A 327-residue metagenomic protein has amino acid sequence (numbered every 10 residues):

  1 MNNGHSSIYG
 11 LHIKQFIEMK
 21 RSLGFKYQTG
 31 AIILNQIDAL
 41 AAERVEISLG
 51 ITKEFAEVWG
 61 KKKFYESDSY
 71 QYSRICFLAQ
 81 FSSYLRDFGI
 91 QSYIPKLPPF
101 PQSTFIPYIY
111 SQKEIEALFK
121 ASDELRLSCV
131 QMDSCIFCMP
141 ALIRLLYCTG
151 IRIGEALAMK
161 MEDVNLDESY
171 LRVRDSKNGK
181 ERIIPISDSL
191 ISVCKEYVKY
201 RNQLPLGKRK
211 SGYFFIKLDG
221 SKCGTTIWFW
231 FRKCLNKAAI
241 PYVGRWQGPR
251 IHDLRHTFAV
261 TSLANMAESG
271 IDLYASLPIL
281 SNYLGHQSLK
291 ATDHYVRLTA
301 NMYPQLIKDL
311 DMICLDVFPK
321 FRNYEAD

Functional and structural regions predicted by a protein language model:
M1-D327: Conserved catalytic core of the tyrosine transesterase superfamily
